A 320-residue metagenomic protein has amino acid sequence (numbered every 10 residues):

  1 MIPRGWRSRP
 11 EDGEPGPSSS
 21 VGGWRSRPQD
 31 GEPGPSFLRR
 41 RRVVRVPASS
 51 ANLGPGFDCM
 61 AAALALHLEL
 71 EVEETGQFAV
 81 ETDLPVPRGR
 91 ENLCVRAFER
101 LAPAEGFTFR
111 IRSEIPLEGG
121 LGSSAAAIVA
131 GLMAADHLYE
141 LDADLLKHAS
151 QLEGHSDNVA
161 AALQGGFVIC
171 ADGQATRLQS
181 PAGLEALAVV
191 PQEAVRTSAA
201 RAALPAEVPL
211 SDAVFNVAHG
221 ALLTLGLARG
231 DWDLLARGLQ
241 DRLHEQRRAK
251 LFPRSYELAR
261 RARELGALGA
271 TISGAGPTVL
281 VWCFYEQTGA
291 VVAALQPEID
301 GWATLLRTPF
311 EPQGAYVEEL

Functional and structural regions predicted by a protein language model:
M1-G5, F37-G119, H137, F310-Q313 (+1 more regions): ATP-binding N-lobe of GHMP and related small-molecule kinases
L38, T75-Q77, P103-T108, A135-A149 (+2 more regions): Phosphate-handling active-site elements
L64-L66, L121-D142, L163-V168: DPxDG-like acidic metal-binding loop motif
D142-E185, Y256, A270, L280: Alpha/beta catalytic cores of group-transfer enzymes, especially the acyltransferase/condensing modules of polyketide
V190-K250: Active-site rim beta-loop-alpha module in soluble metabolic enzymes
L227-L320: Glycine-rich, charge-dense phosphate/pyrophosphate-binding loop(s) and the adjacent flexible "lid"/catalytic subdomain
